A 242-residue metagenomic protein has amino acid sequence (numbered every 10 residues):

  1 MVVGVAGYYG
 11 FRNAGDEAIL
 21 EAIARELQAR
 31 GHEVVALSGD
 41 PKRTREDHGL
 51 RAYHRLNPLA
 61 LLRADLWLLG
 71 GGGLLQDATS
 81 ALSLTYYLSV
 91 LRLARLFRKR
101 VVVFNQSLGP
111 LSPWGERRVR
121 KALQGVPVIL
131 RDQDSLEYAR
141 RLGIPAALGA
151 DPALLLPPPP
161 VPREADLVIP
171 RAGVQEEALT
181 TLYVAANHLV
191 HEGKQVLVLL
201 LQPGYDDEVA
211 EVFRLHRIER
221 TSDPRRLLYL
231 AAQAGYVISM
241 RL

Functional and structural regions predicted by a protein language model:
M1-L242: Active-site anion-handling motifs in enzyme catalytic cores
